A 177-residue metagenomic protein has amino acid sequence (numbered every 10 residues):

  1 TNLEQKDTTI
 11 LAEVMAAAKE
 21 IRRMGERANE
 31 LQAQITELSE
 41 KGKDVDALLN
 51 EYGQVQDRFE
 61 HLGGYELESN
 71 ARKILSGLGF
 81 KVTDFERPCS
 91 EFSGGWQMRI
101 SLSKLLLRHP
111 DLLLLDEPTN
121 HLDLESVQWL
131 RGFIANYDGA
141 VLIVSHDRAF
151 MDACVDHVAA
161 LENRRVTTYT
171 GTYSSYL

Functional and structural regions predicted by a protein language model:
T1-L177: ABC ATP-binding cassette signature C-motif
